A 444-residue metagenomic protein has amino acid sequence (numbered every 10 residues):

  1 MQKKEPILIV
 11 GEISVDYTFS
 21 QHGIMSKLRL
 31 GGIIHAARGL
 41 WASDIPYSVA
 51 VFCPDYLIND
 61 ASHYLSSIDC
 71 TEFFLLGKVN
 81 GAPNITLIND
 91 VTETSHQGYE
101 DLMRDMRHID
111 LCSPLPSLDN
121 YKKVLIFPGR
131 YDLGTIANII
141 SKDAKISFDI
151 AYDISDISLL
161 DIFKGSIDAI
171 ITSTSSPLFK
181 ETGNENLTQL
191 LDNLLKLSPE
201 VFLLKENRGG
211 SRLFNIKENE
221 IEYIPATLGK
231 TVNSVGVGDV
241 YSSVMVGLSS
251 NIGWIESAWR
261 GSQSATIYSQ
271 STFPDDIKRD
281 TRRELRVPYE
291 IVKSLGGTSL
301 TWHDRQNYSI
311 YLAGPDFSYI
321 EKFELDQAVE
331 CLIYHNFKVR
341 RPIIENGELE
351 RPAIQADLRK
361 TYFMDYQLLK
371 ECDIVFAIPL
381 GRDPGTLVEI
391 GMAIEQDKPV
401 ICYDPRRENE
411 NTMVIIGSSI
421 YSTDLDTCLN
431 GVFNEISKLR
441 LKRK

Functional and structural regions predicted by a protein language model:
Q2-K4, L187-R305: Conserved phosphate-binding/catalytic region of the ribokinase-like
K3-I7, V15-K27, A42-L125, A137-I139 (+2 more regions): Conserved N-terminal subdomain of the carbohydrate kinase-like
G31-A42, I390-G391: Histidine-anchored nucleotide/phosphate-binding helix
L65-L76, E256-W259, T266-I333, P342-G347: Charged C-terminal helix
F73-K78, S418-E435: Short acidic-hydrophobic, aromatic-tinged amphipathic segments that line or gate anion-handling sites
I140-I146, I150-I221: Conserved phosphate/ATP/ADP-binding segment of small-molecule kinases
I154-I162, P405-I415: Short, glycine/polar-rich helix-capping loops at beta-to-alpha or helix-loop-helix junctions that flank or form
L368-L387: Conserved beta-strand-loop-alpha-helix hinge of the TIR/SEFIR fold
